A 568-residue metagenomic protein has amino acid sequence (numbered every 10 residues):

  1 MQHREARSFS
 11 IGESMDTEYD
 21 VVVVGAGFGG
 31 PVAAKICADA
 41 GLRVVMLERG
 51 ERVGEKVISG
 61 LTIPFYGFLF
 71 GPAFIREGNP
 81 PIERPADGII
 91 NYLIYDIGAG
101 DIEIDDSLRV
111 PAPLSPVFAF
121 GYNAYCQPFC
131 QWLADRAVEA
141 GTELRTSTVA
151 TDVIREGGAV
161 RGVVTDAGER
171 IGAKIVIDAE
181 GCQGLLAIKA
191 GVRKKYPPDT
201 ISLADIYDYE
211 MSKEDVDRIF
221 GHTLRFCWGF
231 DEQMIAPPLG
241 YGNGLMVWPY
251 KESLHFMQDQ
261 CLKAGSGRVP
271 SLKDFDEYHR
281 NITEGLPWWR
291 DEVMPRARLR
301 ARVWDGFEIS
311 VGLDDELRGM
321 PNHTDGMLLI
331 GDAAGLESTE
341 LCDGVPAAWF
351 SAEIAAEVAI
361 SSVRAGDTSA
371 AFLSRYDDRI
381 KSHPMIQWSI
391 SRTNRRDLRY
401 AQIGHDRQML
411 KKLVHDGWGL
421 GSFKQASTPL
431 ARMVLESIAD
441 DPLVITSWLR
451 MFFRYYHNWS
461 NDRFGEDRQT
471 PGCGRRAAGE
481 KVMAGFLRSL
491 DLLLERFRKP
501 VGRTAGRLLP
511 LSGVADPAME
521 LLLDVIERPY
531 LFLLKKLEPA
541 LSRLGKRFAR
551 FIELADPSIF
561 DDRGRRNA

Functional and structural regions predicted by a protein language model:
H3-E18: A short, basic/flexible loop-to-alpha-helix module at the beginning of a structural domain
Y19-V45: N-terminal Rossmann-like FAD-binding beta1-loop-alpha1 element of flavoenzymes
G29, R52, Q183: Conserved Rossmann-like nucleotide-cofactor binding loop
R49-G100: N-terminal FAD cofactor-binding segment of flavoenzymes
L114-D135, L185, R268-K273: Short beta-strand to alpha-helix junction loop
R136-G285: Predominantly flavin-linked oxidoreductase catalytic cores and closely associated redox partners
P237-K251, G265-I354, R364, T368-I386 (+1 more regions): FAD/FMN-dependent oxidoreductases across multiple families
I360-A568: C-terminal helical "tail/cap" subdomain of flavin- and related membrane-associated enzymes
